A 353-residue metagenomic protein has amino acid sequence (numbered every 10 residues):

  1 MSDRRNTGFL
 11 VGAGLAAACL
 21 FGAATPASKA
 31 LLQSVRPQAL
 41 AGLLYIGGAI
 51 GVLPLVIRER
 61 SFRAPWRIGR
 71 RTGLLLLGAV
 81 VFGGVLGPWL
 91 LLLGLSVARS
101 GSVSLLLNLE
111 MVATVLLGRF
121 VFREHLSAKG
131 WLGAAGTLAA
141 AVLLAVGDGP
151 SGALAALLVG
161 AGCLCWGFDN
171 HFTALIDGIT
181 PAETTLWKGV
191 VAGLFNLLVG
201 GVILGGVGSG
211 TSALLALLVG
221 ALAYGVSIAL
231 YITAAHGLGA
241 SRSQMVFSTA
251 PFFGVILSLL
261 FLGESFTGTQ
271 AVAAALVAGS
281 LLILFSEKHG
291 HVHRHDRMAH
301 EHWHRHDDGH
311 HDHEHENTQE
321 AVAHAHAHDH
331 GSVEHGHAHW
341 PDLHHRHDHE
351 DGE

Functional and structural regions predicted by a protein language model:
M1-L44, D148-L175: Glycine-/small-residue-enriched transmembrane alpha-helix faces in small-molecule transporters and effluxers
D3, C19, P26-A30, S34 (+6 more regions): Membrane-interface helix-cap regions at the ends of transmembrane helices in multi-pass membrane proteins
L10, S34-L86, A113, C165-D169 (+2 more regions): Transmembrane alpha-helices of multi-pass small-molecule transport proteins
V11-L15, I68-A79, L126-T137, A156 (+2 more regions): Cytoplasmic-side transmembrane-helix entry/capping segments in multi-pass membrane proteins
A18, A41-L43, P88, S102-M111 (+2 more regions): Helix-helix packing/entry segments at the starts of transmembrane helices
C19-T25, L53, R60-G101, L107 (+3 more regions): Specific transmembrane alpha-helical segments of multi-pass solute transporters/efflux pumps, especially DMT/EamA
L31, L40, L44, G94 (+6 more regions): Hydrophobic/aromatic residues within transmembrane alpha-helices of multi-pass small-molecule transporters
V52, L117, L126-V146, A155 (+5 more regions): Hydrophobic transmembrane alpha-helices of multi-pass small-molecule transport proteins
